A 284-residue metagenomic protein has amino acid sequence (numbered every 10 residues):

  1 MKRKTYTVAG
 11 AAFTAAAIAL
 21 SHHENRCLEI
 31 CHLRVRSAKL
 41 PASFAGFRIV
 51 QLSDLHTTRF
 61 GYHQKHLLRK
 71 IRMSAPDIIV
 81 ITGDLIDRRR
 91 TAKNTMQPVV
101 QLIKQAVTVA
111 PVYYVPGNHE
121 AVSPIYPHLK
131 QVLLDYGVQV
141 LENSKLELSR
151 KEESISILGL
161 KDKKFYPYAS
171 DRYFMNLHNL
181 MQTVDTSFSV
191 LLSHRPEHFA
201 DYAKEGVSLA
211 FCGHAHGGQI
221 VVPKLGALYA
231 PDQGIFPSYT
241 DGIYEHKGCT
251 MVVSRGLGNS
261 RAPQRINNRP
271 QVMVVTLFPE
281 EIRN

Functional and structural regions predicted by a protein language model:
M1-S43: N-terminal membrane-anchoring alpha-helices
M1-T5, F278-N284: Short, Lys/Arg-enriched, disordered terminal segments
I30-H32, I49-L52, N143, I157: Hydrophobic residues on conserved beta-strands that form the core of alpha/beta folds
K39, T57, E120-L209, A215 (+3 more regions): Conserved catalytic scaffold of divalent metal-dependent phosphoesterases
F47-L141: Membrane-embedded segments
G217-V222: His/Asp/Glu-enriched short active-site or ligand-binding loop at hydrolase and phosphoryl-transfer sites
P223-P237: Short, surface-exposed loop/helix-turn segments at secondary-structure junctions that function as lids/hinges flanking
